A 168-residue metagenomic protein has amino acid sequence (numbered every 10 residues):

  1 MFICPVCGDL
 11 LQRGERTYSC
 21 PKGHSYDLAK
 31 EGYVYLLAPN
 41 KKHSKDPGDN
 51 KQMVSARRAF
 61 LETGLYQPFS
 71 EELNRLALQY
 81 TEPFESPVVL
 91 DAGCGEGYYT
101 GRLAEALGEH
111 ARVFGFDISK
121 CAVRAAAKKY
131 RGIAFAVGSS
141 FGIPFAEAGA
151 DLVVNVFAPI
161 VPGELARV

Functional and structural regions predicted by a protein language model:
M1-D46: N-terminal auxiliary segments of SAM/dcSAM-dependent transferases
H43, G48-E72, L76: Class I SAM-dependent methyltransferase Rossmann-like catalytic core, especially the SAM/SAH-binding loop
R75-F84, A106, P144: Glycine-rich helix-loop-beta junction characteristic of Rossmann-like nucleotide cofactor-binding loops
V88-D91, E96-G142: Class I SAM-dependent methyltransferase SAM/SAH-binding core
F141-L152: A short acidic, Gly/Pro-enriched loop at the edge of an enzyme's catalytic core that lines a small-molecule cofactor
L152, V156-I160: Short catalytic micro-motifs in class I SAM-dependent methyltransferases
P162-V168: A short glycine-rich, Lys/Arg-flanked "PGG" loop and its adjoining helix->strand segment in the class I
